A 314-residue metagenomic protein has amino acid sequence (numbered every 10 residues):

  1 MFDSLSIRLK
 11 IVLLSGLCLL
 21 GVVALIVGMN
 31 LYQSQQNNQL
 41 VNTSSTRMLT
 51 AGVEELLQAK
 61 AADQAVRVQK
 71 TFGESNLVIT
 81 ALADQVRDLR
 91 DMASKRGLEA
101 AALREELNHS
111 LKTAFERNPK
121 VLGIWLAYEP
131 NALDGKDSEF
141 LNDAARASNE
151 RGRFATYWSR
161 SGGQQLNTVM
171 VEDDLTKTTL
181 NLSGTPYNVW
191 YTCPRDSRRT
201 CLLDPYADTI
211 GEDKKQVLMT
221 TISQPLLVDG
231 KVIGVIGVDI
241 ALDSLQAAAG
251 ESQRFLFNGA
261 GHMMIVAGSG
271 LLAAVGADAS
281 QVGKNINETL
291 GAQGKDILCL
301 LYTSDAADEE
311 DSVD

Functional and structural regions predicted by a protein language model:
M1-L5: Non-catalytic regulatory/interaction regions at protein termini and inter-domain linkers
R8-L122, L218: Juxtamembrane extracytoplasmic/periplasmic/luminal helical "stalk" adjacent to the first N-terminal
L77-V78, E116-N131, A144, S148-G163 (+2 more regions): Short N-terminal helix-loop-first-beta-strand/juxtamembrane motif that initiates sensory/input modules
M92, G135-F140: Short, solvent-exposed loop/turn and secondary-structure capping segments
E106-A114, T209, V235, D239-G294: Solvent-exposed, extracytoplasmic
D137, A155-W158, K215-T220, L272-G276 (+2 more regions): Extracytoplasmic/periplasmic ligand-binding sensor domains of two-pass membrane signal-transduction receptors
G163-D239, L245-A247: Extracytoplasmic/periplasmic ligand-binding sensor regions of membrane-associated signaling proteins
Y302-D314: Single conserved hydrophobic/aromatic residue that forms the stacking wall/gate of nucleotide- or nucleobase-binding
